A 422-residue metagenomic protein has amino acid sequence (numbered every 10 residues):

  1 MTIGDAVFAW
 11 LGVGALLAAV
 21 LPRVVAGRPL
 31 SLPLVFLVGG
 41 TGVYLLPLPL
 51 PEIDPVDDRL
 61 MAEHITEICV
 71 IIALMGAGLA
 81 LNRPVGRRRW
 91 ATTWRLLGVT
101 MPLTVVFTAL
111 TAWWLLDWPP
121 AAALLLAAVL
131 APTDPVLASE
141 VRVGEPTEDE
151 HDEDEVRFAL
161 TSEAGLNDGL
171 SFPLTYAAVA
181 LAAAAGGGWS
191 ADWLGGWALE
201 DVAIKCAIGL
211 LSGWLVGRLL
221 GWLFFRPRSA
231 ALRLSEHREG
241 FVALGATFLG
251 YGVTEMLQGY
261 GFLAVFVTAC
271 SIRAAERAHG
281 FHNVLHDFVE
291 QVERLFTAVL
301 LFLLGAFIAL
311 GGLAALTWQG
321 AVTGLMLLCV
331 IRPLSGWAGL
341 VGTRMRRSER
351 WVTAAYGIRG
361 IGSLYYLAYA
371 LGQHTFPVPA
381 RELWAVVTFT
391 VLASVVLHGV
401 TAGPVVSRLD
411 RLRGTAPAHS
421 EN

Functional and structural regions predicted by a protein language model:
M1-N422: Transmembrane helical cores of multi-pass secondary ion antiporters/exchangers
